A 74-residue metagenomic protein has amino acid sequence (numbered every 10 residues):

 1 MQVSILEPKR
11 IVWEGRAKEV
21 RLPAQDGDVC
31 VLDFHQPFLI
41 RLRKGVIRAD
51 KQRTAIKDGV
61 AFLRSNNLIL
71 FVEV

Functional and structural regions predicted by a protein language model:
Q2-V74: Compact, glycine-rich, soluble single-domain proteins
